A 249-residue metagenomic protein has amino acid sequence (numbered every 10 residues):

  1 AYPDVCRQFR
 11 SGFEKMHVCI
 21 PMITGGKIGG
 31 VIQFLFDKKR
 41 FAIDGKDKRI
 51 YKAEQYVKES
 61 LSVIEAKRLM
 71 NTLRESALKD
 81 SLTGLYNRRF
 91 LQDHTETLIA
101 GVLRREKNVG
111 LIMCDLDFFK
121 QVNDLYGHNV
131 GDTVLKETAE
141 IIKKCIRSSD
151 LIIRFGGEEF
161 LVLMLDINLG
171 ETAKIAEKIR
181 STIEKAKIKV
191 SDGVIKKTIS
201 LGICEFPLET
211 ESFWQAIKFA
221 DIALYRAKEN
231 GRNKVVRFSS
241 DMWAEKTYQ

Functional and structural regions predicted by a protein language model:
A1-M16, A244: Signal-transducing coupling segments at domain and membrane junctions
K15-I23: A short, aliphatic-rich beta-strand micro-motif
L35-Q55: Regulatory loop-to-helix N-cap segments in sensory/regulatory domains that couple ligand/signal detection
R74-D93, C114-H128, K136: Conserved nucleotide-binding and Mg2+-coordinating catalytic segments in signaling enzymes
H94-Y126, E140-I142, I153: Active-site-proximal structural segments of metal-dependent nucleotidyl cyclase/transferase enzymes
L116, V130-L151, E159, I183: Active-site-proximal alpha-helical element of nucleotidyl cyclase-like catalytic domains and analogous helices
L151-R154, I195: A short pre-motif secondary-structure segment
A173, S191, F206-R237, M242-Q249: Catalytic-core segments of nucleotide cyclases and related cyclic-nucleotide turnover enzymes
